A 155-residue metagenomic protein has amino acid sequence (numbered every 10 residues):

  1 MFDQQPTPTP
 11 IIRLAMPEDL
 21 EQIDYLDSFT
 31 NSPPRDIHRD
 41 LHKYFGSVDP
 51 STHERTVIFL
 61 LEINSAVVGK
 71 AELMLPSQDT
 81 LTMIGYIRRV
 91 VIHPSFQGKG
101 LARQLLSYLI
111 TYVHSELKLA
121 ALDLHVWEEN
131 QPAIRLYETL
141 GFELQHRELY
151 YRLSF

Functional and structural regions predicted by a protein language model:
F2-P10, L14-R89, H93-S95, L106-Y108 (+2 more regions): Acetyl-CoA-dependent GNAT
T56, H146-Y150: Short hydrophobic/aromatic beta-strand or adjacent loop that forms the aromatic wall/cage of a ligand/substrate-binding
H93-S95, K99, E128-E129: Active-site acidic-Proline motif in GNAT/NAT acetyltransferases
G100, L117-K118, G141: Short glycine-rich hinge loops at helix-strand junctions in the catalytic core of two-component histidine kinases
R103, E128-H146: Conserved active-site alpha-helix within GNAT-family acetyltransferase domains
V113-H125: Conserved GNAT acetyl-CoA-binding A-motif
L124-I134, Y150-F155: Conserved beta-strand-loop-alpha-helix junction that forms the acyl-donor binding cleft
